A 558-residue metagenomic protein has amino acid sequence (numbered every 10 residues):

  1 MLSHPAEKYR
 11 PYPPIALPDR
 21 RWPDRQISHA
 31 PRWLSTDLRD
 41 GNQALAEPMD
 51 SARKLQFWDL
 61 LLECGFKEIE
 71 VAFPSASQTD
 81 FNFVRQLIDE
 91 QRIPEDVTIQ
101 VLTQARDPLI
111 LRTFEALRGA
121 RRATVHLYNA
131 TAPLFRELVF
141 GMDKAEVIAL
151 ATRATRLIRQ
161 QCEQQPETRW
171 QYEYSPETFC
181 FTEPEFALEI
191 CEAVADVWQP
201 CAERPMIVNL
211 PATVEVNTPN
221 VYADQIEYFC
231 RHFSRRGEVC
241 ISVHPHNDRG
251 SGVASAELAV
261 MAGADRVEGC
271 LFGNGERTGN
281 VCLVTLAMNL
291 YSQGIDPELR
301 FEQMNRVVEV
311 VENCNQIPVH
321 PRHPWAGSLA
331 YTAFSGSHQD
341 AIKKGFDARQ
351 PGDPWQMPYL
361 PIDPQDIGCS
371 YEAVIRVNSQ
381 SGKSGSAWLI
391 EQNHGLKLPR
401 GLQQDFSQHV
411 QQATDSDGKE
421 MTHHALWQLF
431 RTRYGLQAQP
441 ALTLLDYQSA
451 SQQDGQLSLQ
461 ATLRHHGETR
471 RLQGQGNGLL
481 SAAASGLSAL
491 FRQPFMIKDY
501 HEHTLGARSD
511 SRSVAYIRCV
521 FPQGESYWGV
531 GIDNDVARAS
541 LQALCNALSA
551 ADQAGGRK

Functional and structural regions predicted by a protein language model:
M1-D107, C369, V374-V377, S381 (+1 more regions): N-terminal capping/small domains of soluble enzymes
M1-R39, G294-Q473, S509-R512: A mid-to-C-terminal "edge-of-domain" accessory segment
H4, Y9-Y12, W33, M49-K67 (+6 more regions): Alpha/beta enzyme core
D40, A44-L45, P74-Q78, A132-L134 (+5 more regions): Short, small-residue-enriched loops and turns at beta-alpha junctions that line or gate enzyme active sites
F135, L210-A212, C240, E268-E276 (+5 more regions): Short beta-alpha connecting loops at secondary-structure transitions that line or flank enzyme active sites
V214-Q350: Catalytic alpha/beta core domains of metabolic enzymes, predominantly
L459-L463, L505-W528: Positively charged, aromatic-enriched nucleic acid-contacting surfaces
E525-K558: Mixed-charge, glycine-accented linear interaction segment located at domain edges/termini
